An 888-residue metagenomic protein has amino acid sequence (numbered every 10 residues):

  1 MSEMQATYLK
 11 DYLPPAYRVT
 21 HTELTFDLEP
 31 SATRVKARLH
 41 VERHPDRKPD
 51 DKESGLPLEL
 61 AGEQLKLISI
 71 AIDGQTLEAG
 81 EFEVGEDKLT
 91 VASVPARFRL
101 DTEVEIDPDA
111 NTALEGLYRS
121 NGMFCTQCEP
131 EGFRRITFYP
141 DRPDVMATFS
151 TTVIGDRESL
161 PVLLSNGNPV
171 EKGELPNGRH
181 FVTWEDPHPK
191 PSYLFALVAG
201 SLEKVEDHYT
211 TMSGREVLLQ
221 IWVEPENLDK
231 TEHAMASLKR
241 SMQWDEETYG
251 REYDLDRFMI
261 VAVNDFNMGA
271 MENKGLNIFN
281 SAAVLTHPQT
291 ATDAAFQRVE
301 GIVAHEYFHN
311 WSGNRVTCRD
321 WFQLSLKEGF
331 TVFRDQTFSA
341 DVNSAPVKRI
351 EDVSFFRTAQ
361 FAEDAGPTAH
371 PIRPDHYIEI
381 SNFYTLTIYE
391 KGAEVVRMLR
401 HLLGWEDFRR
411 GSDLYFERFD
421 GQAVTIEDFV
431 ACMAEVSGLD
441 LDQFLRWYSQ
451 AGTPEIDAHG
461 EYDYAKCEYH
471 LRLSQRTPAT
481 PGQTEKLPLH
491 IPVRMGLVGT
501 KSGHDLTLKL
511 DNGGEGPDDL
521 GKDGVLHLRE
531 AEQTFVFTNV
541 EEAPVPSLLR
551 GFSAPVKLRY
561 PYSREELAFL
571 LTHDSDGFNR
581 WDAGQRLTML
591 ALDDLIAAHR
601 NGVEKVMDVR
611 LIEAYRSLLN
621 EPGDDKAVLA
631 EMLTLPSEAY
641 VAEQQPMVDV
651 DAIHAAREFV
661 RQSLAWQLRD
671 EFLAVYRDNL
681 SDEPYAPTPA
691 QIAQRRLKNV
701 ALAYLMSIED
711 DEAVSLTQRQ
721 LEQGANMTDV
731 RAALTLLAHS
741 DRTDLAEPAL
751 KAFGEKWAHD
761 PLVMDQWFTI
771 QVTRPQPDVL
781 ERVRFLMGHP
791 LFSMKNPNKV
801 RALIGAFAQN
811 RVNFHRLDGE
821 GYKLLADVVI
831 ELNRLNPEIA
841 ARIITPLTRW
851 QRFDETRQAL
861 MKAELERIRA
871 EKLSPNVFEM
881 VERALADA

Functional and structural regions predicted by a protein language model:
M1-R34, K48, Y118-Q127, R134 (+3 more regions): N-terminal, polar/Ser/Thr-rich
R38-L65, F138-D141, A147-D156, E427 (+2 more regions): Surface-exposed beta-strand/loop patches in extracellular or lumenal glycoproteins
H44-S120, D141, P176-G178, H527-P544: A surface-exposed beta-strand-loop module
K66-G74, D440-Q443, T453-L548, D593 (+4 more regions): Beta-strand-rich binding/interaction modules
E103-E206, G577-R580, L587: Extended, low-hydrophobicity, Ser/Thr/Pro/Gly-biased non-transmembrane segments
I106-A113, P478-T480, F552-L558: Short acidic/polar inter-strand loop motif in beta-rich domains
W184, M212-A465, H470-L471: Hydrophobic alpha-helical and helix-loop surface patches within well-folded domains that function as non-catalytic
T358, T385, T538-A888: Long, ordered, helix-rich scaffold segments
